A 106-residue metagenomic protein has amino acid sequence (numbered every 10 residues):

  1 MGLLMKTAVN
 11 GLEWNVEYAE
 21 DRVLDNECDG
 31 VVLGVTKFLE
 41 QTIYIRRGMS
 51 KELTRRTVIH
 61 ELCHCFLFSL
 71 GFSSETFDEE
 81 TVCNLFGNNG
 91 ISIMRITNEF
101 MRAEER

Functional and structural regions predicted by a protein language model:
M1-L53, S69-R106: Metalloprotease/metallohydrolase-associated module, dominated by Zn2+-dependent proteases
R56-F68: Active-site recognition of the HExxH zinc-binding catalytic motif
